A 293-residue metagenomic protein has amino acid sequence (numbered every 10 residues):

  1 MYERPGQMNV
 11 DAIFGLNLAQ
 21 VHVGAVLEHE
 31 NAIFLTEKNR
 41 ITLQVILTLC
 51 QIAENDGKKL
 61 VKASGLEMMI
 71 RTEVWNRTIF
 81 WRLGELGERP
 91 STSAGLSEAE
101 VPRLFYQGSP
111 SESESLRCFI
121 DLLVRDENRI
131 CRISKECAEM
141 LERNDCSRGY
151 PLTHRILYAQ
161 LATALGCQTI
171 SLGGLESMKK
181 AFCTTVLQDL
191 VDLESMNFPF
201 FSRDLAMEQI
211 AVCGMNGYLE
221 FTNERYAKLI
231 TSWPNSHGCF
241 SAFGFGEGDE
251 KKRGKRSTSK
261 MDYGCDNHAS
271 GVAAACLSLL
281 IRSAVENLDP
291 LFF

Functional and structural regions predicted by a protein language model:
M1-F293: Preference for long, amphipathic alpha-helical scaffolds in soluble/luminal domains and all-alpha bundles
